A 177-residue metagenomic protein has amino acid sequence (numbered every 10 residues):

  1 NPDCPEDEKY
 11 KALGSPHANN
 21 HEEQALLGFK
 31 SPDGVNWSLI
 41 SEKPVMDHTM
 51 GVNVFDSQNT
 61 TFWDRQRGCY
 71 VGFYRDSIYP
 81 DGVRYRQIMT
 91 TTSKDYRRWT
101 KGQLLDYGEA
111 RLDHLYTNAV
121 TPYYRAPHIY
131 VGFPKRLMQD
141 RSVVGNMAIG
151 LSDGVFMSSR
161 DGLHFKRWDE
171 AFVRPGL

Functional and structural regions predicted by a protein language model:
N1-H114, Y123-L177: Beta-rich carbohydrate-recognition and catalytic domains
